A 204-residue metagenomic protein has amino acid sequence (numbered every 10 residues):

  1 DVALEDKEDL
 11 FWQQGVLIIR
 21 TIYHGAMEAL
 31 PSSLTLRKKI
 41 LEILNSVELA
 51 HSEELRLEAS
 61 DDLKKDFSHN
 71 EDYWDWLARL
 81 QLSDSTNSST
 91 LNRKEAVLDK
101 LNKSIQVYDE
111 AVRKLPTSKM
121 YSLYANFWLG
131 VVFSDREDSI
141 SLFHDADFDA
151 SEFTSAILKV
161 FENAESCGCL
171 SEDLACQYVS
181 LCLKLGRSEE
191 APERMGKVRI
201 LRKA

Functional and structural regions predicted by a protein language model:
D1-A204: Alpha-helical solenoid scaffolds in eukaryotic macromolecular assemblies
